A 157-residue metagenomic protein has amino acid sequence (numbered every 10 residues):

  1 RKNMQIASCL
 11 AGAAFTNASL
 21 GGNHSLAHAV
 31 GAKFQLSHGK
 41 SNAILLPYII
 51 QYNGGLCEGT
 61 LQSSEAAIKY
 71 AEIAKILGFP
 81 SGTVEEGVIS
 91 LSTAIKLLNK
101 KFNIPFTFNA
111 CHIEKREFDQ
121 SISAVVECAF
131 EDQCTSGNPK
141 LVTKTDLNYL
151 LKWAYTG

Functional and structural regions predicted by a protein language model:
R1-A18, T145: Carboxylate- and glycine-rich phosphate/diphosphate-binding segment that chelates Mg2+/Mn2+
R1-K2, Q35-S37: Structural motif
M4-G12, L46-I50, I95, N99 (+2 more regions): Short alpha-helical scaffolding segments that buttress acidic/His motifs in well-ordered protein cores
A14-G21, G82-T83, K101-F108, C134-N138: Intrinsically disordered or highly flexible coil/loop and linker segments, enriched in small and charged/polar residues
H24: Short conserved active-site loop signatures built around small residues
A27-Q35: Long, well-ordered mid-to-C-terminal structural blocks that present hydrophobic/aromatic surfaces
L36, K40-E117: Gly/Pro-rich interdomain helix-loop hinge
E117-G157: Short, amphipathic C-terminal "tail helix"
